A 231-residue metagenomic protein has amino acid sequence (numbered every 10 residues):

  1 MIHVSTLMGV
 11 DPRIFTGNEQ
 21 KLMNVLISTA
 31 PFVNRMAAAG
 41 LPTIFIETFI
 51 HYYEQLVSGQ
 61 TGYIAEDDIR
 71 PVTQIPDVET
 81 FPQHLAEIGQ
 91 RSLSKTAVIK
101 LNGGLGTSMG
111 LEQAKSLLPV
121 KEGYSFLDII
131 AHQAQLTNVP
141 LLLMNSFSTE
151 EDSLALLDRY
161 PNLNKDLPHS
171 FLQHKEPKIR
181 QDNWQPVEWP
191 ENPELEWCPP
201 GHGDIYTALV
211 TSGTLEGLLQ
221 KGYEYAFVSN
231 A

Functional and structural regions predicted by a protein language model:
M1-I2, K165: Polar low-complexity intrinsically disordered regions
I2-Q90: Low-complexity, highly charged intrinsically disordered N-terminal segments that act as targeting/localization
Q74-A97, S108-A231: Domain-scale recognition of functional cores that engage charged ligands
N102-S108: Conserved phosphate/anionic-ligand binding catalytic regions in large, soluble enzymes, centered on
